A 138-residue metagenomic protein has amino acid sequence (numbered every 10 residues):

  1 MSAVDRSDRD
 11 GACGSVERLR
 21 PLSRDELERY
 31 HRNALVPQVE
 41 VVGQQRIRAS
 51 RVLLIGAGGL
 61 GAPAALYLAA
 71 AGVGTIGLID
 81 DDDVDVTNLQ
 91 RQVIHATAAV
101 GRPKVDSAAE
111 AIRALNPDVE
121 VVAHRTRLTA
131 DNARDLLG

Functional and structural regions predicted by a protein language model:
M1-G138: Adenine nucleotide-associated cytosolic modules
